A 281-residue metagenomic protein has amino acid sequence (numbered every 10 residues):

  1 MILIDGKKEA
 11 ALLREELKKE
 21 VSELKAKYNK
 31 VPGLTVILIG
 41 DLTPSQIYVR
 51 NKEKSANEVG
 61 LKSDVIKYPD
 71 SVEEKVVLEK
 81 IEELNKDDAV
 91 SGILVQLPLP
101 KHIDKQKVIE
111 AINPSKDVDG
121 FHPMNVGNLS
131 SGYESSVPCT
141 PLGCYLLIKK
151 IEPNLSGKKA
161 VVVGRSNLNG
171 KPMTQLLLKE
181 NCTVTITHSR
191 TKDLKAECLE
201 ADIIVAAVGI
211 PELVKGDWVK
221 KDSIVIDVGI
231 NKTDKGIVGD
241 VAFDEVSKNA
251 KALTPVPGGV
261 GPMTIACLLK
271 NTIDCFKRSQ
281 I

Functional and structural regions predicted by a protein language model:
M1-Y28: Positively charged, low-complexity intrinsically disordered leader regions
P32-L34, A160: Conserved hydrophobic helix-helix packing surfaces used for dimerization/oligomerization
L34, A56-D70, V184-I186: Short beta-strand elements in bilobed, periplasmic/extracellular small-molecule ligand-binding domains
I39-E53, S135-I224, T233-S247: Glycine-rich phosphate/diphosphate-binding loop of Rossmann-like nucleotide-binding domains
V76-D88: Short, well-structured alpha-helical segments in soluble
V95-L155, M173: Anion-binding alpha/beta catalytic cores of soluble intermediary-metabolism enzymes, centered on
L97, V208, V228-G229: Glycine-rich, N-terminal phosphate-binding loop of Rossmann-like dinucleotide-binding domains
K105-H122, V126, G229-Q280: Rossmann-fold NAD(P)-binding glycine/threonine-rich loop
